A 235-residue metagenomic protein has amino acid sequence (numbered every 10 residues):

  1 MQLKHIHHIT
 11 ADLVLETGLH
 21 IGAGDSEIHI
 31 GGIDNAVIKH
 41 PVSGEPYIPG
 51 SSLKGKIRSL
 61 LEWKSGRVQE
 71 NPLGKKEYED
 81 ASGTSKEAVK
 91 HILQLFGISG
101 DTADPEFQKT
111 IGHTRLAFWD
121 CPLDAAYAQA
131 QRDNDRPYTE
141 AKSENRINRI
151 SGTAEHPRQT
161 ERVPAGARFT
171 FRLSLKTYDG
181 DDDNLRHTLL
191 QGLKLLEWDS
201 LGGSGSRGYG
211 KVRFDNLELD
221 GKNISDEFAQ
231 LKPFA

Functional and structural regions predicted by a protein language model:
M1-E140, E144, A154-A235: RNA-binding basic/glycine-rich loop and surface signature characteristic of RAMP-family CRISPR effectors
